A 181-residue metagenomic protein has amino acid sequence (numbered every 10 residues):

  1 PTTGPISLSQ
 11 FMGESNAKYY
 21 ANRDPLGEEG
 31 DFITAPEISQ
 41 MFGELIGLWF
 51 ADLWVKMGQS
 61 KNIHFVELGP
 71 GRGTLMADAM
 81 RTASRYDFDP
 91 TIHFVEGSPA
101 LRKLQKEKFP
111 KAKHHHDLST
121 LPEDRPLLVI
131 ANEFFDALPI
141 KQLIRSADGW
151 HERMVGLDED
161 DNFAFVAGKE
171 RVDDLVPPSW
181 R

Functional and structural regions predicted by a protein language model:
P1-L68, R72-P126, L143: Rossmann-like AdoMet
P122-R181: Class I S-adenosyl-L-methionine
